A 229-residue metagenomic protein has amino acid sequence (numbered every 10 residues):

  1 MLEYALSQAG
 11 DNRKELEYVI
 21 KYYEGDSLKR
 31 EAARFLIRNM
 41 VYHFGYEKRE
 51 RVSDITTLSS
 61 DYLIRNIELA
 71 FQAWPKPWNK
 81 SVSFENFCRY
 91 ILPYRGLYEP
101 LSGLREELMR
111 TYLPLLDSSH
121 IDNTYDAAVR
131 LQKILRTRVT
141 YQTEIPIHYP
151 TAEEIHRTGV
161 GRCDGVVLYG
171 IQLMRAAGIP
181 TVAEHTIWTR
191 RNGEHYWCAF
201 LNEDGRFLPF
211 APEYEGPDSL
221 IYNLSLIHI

Functional and structural regions predicted by a protein language model:
M1-E3: Mature N-terminal, pre-catalytic/accessory segment of carbohydrate-active enzymes
S7, D11-Y18, Y23-T158, N192: Secondary-structure boundary elements
P114, S118-D122, A127-K133, T143-E153 (+1 more regions): Hydrophobic/aromatic-rich core segments of domains that either
